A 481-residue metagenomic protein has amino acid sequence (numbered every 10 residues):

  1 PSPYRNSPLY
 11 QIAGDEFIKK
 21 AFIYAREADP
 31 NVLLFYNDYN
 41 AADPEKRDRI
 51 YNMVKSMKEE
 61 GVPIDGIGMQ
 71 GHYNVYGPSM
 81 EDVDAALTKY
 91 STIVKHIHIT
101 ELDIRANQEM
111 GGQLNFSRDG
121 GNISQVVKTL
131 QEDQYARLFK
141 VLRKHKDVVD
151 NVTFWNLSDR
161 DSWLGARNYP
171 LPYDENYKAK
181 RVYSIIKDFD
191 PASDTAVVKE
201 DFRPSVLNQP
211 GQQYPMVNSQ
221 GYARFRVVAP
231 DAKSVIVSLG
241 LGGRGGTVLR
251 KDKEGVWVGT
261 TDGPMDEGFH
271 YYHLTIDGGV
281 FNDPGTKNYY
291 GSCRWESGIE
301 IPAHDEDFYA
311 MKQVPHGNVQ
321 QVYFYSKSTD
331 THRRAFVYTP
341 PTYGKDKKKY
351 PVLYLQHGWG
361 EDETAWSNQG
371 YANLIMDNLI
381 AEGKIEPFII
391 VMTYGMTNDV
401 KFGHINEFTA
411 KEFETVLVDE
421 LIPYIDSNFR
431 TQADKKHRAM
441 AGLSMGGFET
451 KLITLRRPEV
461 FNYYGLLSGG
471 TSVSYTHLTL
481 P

Functional and structural regions predicted by a protein language model:
P1, Y39-P44, Y73-Y76, D103-A106 (+6 more regions): Solvent-exposed loop/turn segments at secondary-structure junctions within structured extracellular/periplasmic domains
P1-D29, D38-R49, G77-A85, R167-N176: Active-site cleft segment of glycoside hydrolase catalytic domains centered on the general acid/base Glu
N6-Q11, P78, D82-I93, L102-S193: Aromatic-rich peripheral "rim/lid" segments of glycoside hydrolase catalytic domains that contact and position glycan
D15-I23, I50-K55, V83-T88, Y135-F139 (+3 more regions): Generic structural signal for well-ordered alpha-helices, preferentially at hydrophobic/aromatic core positions
D29-L34, V62-G66, I93-H98, D147-N151 (+4 more regions): Loop/turn elements at helix/coil->beta-strand transitions in domains of secreted/extracellular proteins
Y36-N37, M53-Y76, I93-Q108, G112-Q113: Aromatic- and acid-rich polysaccharide-binding/catalytic face of secreted or lumenal carbohydrate-active enzymes
D194-P210: A general sequence property marking short-to-moderate contiguous segments in secreted/outer-membrane adhesion
V198, G211, N218-I236, G240-G246 (+1 more regions): Non-catalytic cap/lid and distal C-terminal segments of serine-dependent acyl enzymes
